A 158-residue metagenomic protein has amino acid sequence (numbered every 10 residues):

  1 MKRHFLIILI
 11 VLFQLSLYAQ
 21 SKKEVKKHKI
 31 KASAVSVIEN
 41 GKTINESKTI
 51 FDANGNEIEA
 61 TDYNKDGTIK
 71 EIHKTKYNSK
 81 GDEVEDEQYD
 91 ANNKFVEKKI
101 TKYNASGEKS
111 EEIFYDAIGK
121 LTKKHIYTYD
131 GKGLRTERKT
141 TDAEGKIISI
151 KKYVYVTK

Functional and structural regions predicted by a protein language model:
M1-K23: Bacterial Sec-dependent N-terminal signal peptides
Q20-K158: Buried hydrophobic residues that stabilize the cores of well-folded domains
